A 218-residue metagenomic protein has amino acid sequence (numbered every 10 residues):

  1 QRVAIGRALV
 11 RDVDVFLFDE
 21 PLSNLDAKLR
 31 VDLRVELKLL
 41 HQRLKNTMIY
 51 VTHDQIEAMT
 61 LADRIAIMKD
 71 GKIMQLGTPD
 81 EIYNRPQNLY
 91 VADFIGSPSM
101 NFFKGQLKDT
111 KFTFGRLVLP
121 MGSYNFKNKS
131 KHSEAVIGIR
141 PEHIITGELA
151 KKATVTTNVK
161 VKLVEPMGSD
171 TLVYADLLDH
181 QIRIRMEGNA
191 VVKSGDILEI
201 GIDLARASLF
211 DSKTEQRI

Functional and structural regions predicted by a protein language model:
Q1-Y90: ABC ATPase nucleotide-binding domains
A27, I139-R140, G168: DNA-recognition element of transcription regulators
R85-L107, G138, D203: C-terminal boundary and immediately downstream tail of ABC-type ATPase nucleotide-binding domains
Q106, L163-G168: A generic structural motif
D109-K162, Q181, A190-I218: Glycine/charge-rich catalytic "coupling/switch" loops of P-loop NTPases
D170-V173: Short aromatic-glycine-enriched beta-strand elements
